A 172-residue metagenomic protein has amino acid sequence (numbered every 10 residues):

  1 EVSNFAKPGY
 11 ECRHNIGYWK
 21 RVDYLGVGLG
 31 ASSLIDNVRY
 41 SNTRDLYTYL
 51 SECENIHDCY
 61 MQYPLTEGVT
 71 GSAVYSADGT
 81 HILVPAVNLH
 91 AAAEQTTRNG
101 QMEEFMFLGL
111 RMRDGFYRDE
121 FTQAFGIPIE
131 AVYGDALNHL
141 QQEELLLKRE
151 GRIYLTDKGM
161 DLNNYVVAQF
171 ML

Functional and structural regions predicted by a protein language model:
E1-I127, Y165: C-terminal scaffold of the Radical SAM
E11-N15, Q142-E144, D161: Short secondary-structure transition/capping segments
G100, L110, Y133, L147-K148: A structural signal for short secondary-structure junctions
I127-Q141: Short amphipathic alpha-helical interaction segments
Q141-G151: A short, conserved structural fragment
R152-T156: Minor-groove-contacting beta-hairpin "wing" of winged helix-turn-helix DNA-binding domains
K158-L172: Short, amphipathic alpha-helical interaction segments positioned at domain boundaries
